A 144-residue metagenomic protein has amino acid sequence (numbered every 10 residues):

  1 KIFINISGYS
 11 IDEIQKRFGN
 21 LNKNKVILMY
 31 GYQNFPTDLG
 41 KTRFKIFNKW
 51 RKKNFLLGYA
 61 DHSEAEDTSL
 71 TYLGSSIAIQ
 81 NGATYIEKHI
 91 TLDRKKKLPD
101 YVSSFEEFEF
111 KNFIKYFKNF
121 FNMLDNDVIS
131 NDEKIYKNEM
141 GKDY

Functional and structural regions predicted by a protein language model:
K1-Y144: Catalytic cores and adjacent flexible loops of soluble metabolic enzymes that perform enolate/carbanion chemistry on
